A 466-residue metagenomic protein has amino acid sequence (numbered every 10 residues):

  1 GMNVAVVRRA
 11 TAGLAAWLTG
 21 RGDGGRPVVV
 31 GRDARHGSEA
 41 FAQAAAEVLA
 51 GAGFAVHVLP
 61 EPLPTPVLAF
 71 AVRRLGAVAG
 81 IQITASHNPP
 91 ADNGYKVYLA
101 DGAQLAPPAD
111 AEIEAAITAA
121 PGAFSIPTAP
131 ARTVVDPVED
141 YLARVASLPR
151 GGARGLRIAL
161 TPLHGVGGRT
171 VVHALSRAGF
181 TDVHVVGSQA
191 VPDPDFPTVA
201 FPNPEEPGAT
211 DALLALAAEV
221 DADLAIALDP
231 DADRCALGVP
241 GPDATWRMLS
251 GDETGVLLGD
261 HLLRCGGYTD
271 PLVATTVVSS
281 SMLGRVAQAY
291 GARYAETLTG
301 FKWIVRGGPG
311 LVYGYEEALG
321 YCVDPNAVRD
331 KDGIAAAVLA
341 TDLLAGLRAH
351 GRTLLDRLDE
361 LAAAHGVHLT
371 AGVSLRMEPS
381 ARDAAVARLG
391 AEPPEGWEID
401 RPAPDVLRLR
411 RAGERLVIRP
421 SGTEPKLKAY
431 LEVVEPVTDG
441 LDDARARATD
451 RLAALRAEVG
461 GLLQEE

Functional and structural regions predicted by a protein language model:
G1-A45, V135-G155, V166: An N-terminal, well-structured beta->alpha segment
M2-R9, H36, A40, A44 (+17 more regions): Conserved active-site and cofactor/substrate-binding residues in soluble primary-metabolism enzymes
N3-V6, N93-A217: Gly/Ser/Thr-enriched, mixed-charge loops and adjacent short helices that form phosphate/oxyanion-binding elements
G24, V29-D92, S176-L237: N-terminal small/polar loop signature for handling phosphorylated ligands or for N-terminal nucleophile
V30-R32, V56-E61, Q82-I83, P107 (+7 more regions): General beta-strand structural signal in soluble alpha/beta enzymes
A40-L49, D92-L99, V171, D233-T254 (+1 more regions): Short Gly/Thr/Asp-enriched flexible loops that form oxyanion-binding sites at enzyme active sites
T65, A69, R73-A103, P107-T118 (+6 more regions): Phosphate/diphosphate-binding loops
A218, A222-L224, L228, A244-R247 (+3 more regions): Phosphate-binding and adjacent anionic-ligand microenvironments
